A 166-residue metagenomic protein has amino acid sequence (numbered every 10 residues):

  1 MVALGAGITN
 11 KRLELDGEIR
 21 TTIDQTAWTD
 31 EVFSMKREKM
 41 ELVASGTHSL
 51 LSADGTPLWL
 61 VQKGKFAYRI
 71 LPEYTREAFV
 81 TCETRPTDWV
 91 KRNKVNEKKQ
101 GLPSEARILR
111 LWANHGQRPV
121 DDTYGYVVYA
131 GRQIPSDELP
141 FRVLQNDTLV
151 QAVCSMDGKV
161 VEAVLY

Functional and structural regions predicted by a protein language model:
M1-Y166: Terminal accessory/anchoring regions of large secretory-pathway or extracellular enzymes
